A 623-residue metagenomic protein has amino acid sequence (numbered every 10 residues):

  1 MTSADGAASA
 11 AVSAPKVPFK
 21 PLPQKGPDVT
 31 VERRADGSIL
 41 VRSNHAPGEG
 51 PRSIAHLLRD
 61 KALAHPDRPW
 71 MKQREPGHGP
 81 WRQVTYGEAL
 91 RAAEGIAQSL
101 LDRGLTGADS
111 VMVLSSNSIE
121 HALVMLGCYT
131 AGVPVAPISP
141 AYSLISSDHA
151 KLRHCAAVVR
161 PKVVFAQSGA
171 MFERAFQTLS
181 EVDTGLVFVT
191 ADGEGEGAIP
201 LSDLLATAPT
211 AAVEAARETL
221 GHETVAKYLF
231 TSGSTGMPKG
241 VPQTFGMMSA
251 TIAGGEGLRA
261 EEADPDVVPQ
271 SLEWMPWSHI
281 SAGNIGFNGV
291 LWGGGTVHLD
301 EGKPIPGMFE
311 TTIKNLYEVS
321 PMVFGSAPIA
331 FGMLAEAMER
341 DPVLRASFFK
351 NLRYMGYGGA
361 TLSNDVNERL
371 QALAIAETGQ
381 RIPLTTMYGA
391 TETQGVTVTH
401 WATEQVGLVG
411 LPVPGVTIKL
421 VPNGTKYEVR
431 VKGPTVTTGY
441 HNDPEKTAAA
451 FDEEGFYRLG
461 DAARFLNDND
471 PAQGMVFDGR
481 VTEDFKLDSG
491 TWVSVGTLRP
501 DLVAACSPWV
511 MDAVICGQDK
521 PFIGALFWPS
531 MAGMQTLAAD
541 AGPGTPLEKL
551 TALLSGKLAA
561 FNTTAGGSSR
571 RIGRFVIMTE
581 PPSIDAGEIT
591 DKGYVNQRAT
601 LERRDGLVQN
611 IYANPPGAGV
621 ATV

Functional and structural regions predicted by a protein language model:
T2-P23, T130-D203: Structural core segment of the AMP-binding/adenylate-forming
A46, D67, M71-L123, S143-R153 (+2 more regions): Conserved AMP-binding/adenylate-forming core of the ANL superfamily
P66-P69, T190, E196-F230, M237 (+1 more regions): Conserved pre-ATP/AMP-binding loop-to-beta segment of ANL
R82-G87, R217-T219, A226-A253: Conserved AMP-binding A3 loop
L90-I96, A206-A212, H222, V241-A263: Conserved structural elements of the adenylate-forming
S249-Q270, W277-V343: Conserved AMP-binding/adenylation subdomain of ANL enzymes
G293-G295, I313, M322-G325, A335-V406 (+2 more regions): Gly/Ser/Thr-rich phosphate-binding loop
Y427-L487, V620: Conserved ATP-binding/catalytic segment of the ANL
